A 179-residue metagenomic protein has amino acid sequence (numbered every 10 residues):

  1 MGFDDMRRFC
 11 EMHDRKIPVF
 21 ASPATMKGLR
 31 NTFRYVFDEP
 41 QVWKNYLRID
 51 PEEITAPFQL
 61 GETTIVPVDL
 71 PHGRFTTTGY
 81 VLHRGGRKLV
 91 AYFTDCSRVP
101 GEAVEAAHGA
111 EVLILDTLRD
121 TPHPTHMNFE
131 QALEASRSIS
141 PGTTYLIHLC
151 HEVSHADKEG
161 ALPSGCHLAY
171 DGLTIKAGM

Functional and structural regions predicted by a protein language model:
M1-F93, A156-M179: Binuclear metal-dependent hydrolase catalytic cores
S97-G178: Cap/insert and terminal regions of metallo-dependent hydrolase folds
